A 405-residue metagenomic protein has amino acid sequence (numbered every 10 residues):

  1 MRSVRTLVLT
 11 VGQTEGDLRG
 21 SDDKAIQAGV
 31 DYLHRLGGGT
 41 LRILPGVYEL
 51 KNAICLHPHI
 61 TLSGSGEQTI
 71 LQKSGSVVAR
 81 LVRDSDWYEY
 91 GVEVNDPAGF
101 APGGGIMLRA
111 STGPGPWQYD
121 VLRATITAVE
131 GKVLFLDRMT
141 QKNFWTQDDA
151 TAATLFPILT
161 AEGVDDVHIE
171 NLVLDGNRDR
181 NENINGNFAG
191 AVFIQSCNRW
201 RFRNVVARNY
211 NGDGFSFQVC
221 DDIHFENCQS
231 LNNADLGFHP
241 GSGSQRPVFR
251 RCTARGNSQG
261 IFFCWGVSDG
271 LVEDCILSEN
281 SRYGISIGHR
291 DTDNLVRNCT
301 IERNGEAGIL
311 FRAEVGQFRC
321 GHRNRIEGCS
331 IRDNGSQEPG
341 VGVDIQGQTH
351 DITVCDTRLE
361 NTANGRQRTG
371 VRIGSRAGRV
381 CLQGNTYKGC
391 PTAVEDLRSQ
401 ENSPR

Functional and structural regions predicted by a protein language model:
G16-D17, D23-V30, R35-T61, S65-V77 (+3 more regions): N-terminal extracellular ligand-recognition/capping segment immediately after the signal peptide
G38-G39, L50-A53, E67, Q72-S74 (+10 more regions): Short glycine/acidic-rich loop motifs that flank beta-strands on beta-rich extracellular proteins
G39, G46, N52, P58-I60 (+25 more regions): The right-handed parallel beta-helix/beta-solenoid scaffold, focusing on the short coil/turn and N-cap positions
R42, E49, C55, S63 (+23 more regions): Extracellular beta-strand solenoid repeats
S74-D86, P97-A98, G115-N185: Small/polar beta-strand repeat architecture
G99-P114: Short coil-to-beta transition motif at edge beta-strands of beta-rich domains
D165-R178, N198-N209, D221-D235, S244-Q259 (+6 more regions): Right-handed parallel beta-helix
